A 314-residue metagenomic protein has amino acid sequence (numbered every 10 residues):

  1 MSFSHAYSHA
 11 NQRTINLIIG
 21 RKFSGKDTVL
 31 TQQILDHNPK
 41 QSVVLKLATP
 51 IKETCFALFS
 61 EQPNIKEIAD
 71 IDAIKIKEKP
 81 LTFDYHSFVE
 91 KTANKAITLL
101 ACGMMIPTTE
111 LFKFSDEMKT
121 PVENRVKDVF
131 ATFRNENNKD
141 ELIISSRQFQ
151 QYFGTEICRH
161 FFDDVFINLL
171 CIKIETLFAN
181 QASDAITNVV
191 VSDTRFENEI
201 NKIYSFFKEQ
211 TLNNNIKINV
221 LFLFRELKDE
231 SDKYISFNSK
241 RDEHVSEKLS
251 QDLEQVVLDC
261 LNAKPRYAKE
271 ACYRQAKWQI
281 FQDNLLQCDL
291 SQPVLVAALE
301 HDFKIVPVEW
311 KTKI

Functional and structural regions predicted by a protein language model:
S2-S8: Pre-Walker A adenine-sensing motif
Q12-I15: Extreme N-terminal starter segment of soluble prokaryotic enzymes
I18: Hydrophobic anchor at the beta1->P-loop junction of P-loop NTPases
K22, I144, D164-V165, L169 (+3 more regions): Small-molecule kinase domains that catalyze NTP-dependent phosphoryl transfer to phosphate-bearing small molecules
K26: Conserved lysine of the Walker
V29: Hydrophobic positions on the alpha1 helix immediately C-terminal to the Walker A/P-loop
L35-V43: Post-Walker A helix-loop "phosphate-sensing" segment adjacent to the P-loop in P-loop NTPases
T49-I186: ATP-dependent small-molecule kinase phosphotransfer cores that center on conserved nucleotide phosphate-binding segments
